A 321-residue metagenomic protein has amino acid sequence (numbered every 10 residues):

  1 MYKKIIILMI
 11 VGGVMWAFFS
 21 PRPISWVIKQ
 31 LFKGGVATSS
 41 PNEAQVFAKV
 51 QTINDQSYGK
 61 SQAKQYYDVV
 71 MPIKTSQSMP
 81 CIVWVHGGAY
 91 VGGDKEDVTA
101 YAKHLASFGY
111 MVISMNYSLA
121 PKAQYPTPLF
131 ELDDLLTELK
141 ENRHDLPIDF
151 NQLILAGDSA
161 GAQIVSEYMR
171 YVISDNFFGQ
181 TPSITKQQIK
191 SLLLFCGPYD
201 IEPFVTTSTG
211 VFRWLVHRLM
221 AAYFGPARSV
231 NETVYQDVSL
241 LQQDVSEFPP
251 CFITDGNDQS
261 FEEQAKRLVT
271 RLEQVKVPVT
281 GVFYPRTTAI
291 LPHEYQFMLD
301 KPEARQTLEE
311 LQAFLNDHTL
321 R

Functional and structural regions predicted by a protein language model:
Y2-R321: Alpha/beta-hydrolase superfamily serine-hydrolase fold, recognizing
